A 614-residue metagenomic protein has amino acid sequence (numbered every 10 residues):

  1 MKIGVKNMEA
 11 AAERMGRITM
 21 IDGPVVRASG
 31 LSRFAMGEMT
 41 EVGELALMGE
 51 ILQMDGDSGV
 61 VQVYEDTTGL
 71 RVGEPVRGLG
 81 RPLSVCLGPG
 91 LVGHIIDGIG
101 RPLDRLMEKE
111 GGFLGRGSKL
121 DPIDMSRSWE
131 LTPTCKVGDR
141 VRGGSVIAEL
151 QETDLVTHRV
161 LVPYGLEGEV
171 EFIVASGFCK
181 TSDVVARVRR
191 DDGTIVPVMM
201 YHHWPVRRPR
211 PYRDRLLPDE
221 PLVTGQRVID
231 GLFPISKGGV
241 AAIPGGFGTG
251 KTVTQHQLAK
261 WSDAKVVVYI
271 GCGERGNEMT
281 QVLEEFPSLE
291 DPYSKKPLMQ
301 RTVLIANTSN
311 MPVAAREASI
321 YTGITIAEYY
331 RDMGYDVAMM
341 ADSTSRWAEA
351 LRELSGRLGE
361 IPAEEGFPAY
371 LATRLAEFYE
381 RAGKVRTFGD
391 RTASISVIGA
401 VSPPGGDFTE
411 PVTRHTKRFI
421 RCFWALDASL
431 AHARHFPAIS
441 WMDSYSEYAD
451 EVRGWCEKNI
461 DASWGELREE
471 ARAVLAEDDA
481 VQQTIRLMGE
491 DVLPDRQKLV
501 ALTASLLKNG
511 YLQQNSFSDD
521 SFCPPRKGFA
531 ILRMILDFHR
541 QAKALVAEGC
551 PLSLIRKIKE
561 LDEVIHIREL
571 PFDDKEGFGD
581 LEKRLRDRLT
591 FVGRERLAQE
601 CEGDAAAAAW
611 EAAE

Functional and structural regions predicted by a protein language model:
M1-G115: N-terminal accessory targeting/assembly segments
T19-V26, M54-Q62, L120-T132, P163-V170 (+1 more regions): Short, structured beta-strand/loop micro-motifs enriched in basic residues and often containing a Trp
L31, L45, R81-P82, G100 (+5 more regions): Short, surface-exposed secondary-structure boundary micro-motifs
Q53-G59, P89-G100, V156-G177, V196-R210: Short, compositionally biased
V63, T68, E130-R140, V170-F178: Short histidine-centered loop motifs in beta-beta connectors
E108-P163, K180-V240, T254-Q257, P292-M311 (+1 more regions): P-loop NTPase nucleotide-binding/switch module
G231-L232, G238-E563: P-loop NTPase catalytic core
G549-E614: C-terminal amphipathic alpha-helical interaction region
